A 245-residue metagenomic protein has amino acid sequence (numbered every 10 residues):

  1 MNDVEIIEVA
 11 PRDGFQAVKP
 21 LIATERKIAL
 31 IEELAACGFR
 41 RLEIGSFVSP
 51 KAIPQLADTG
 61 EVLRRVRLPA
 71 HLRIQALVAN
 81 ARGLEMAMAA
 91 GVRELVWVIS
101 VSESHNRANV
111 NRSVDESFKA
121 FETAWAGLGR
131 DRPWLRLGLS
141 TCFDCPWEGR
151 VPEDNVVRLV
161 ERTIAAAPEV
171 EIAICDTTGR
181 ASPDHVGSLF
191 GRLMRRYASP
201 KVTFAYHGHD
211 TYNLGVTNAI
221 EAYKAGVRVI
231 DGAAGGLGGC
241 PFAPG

Functional and structural regions predicted by a protein language model:
M1-K19, V96-N109, R132-W147, L189-K201: N-terminal small/glycine-rich loop or linker at the start of catalytic domains across soluble metabolic enzymes
M1-R82: N-terminal capping/small domains of soluble enzymes
E5-D13, R40-I44, L72-V78, L95-W97 (+4 more regions): Hydrophobic faces of well-ordered beta-strands that scaffold small-molecule active sites in alpha/beta enzyme cores
I6-I28, L72-A81, N106-S113, C142-N155 (+1 more regions): Active-site mouth loops of central-metabolism enzymes
R40-R65, I99-R112, T141-E148, A173-P183 (+1 more regions): Glycine-rich, proline-tolerant flexible connector loops at the mouths of alpha/beta enzymes
A52-A76, D115-L135, R158-T163, V186-Y206: Alpha-helix-loop-beta-strand connector modules within alpha/beta enzyme cores
S102-E161, A165-T177: Conserved anion-binding
C175-G245: Catalytic alpha/beta core domains of metabolic enzymes, predominantly
